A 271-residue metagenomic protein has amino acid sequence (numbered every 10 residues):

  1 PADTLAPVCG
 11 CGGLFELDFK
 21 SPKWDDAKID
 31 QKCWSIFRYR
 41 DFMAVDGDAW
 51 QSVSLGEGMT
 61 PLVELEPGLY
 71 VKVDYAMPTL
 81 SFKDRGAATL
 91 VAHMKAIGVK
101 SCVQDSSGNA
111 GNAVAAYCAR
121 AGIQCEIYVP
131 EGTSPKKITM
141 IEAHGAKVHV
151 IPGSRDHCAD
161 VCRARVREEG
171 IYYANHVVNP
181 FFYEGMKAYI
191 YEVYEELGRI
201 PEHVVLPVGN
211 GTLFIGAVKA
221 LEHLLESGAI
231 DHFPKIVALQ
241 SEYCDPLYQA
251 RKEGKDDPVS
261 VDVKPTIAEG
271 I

Functional and structural regions predicted by a protein language model:
P1-I271: PLP-dependent amino-acid enzyme catalytic core
